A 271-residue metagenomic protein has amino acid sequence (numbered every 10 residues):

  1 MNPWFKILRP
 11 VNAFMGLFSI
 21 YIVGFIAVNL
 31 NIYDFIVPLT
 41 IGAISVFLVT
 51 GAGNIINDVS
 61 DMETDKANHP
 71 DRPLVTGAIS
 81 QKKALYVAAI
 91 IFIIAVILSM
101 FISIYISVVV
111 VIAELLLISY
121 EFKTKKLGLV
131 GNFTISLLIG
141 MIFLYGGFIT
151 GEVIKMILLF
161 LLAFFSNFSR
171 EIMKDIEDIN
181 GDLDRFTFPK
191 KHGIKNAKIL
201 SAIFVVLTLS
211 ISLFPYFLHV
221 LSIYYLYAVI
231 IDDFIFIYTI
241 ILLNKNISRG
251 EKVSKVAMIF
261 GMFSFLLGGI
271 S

Functional and structural regions predicted by a protein language model:
M1-N12, F18: N-terminal, positively charged, Ser/Thr/Ala/Gly-biased leader segments that form transit/presequence-like amphipathic
N2-K6, P73-I154, L158: Intramembrane alpha-helical segments
M15-V23, V75, F133-F148, P189-I194 (+1 more regions): Small-residue-rich segments of transmembrane alpha-helices in multi-pass membrane proteins, especially helix faces
L17-S60, F92-V96, M100, I106-I118 (+1 more regions): Membrane-embedded alpha-helical segments that form the functional core of polytopic membrane enzymes, especially those
N29, Y33-I44, Y86-V130, I199-K255: Transmembrane helix-loop-helix
S45-I94, F164-Y216: Solvent-exposed interhelical
I55, Y120-L129, L144-T150, R170-D175 (+2 more regions): Juxtamembrane membrane-interface segments at transmembrane alpha-helix termini
D58-D65, L127-S136, E152-I157, I176-D184 (+1 more regions): A cytosolic-side transmembrane-helix exit/cap motif
